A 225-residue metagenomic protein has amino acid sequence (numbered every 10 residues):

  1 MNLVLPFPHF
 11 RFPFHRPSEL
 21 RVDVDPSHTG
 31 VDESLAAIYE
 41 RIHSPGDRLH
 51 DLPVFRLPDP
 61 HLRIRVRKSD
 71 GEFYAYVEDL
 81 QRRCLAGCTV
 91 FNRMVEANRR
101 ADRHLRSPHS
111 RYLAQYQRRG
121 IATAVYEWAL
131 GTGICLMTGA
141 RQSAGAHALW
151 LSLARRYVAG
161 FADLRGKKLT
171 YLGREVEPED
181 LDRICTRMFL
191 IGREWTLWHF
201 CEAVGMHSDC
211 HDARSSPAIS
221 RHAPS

Functional and structural regions predicted by a protein language model:
M1-R100, C135-S225: Terminal substrate-recognition subdomain of acyl/acetyltransferases
A101-L105: Short basic alpha-helical hairpin corresponding to helix-turn-helix/winged-helix-like nucleic-acid-binding
S107, Y112-G131: Conserved acetyl-CoA-binding loop-helix of GNAT-fold acetyltransferases
